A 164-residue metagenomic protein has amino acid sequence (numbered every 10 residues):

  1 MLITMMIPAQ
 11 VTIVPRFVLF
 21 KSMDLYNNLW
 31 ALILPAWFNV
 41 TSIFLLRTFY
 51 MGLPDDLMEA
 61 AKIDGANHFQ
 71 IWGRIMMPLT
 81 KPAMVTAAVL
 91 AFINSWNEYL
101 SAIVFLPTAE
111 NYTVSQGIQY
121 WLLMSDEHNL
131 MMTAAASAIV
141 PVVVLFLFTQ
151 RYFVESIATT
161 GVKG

Functional and structural regions predicted by a protein language model:
M1-G164: A structural signal for multi-pass alpha-helical bundles of membrane permease subunits that mediate small-molecule
